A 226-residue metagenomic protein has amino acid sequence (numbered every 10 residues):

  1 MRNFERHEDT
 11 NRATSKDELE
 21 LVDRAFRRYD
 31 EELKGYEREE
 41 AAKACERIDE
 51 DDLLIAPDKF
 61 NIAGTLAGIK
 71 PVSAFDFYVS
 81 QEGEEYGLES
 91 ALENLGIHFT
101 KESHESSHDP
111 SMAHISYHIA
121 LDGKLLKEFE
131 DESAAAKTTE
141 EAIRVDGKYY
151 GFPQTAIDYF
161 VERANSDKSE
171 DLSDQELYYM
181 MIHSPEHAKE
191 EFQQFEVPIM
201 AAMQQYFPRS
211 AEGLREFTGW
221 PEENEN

Functional and structural regions predicted by a protein language model:
M1-T10: Non-Sec secretion/translocation targeting segments of pathogen effectors
N11-A134, V145, F152-N226: A conserved ligand/cofactor-binding region detector
E140, R144-G147: An amphipathic, hydrophobic-aromatic interaction surface with interspersed Lys/Arg that forms lipid/phosphate-bearing
